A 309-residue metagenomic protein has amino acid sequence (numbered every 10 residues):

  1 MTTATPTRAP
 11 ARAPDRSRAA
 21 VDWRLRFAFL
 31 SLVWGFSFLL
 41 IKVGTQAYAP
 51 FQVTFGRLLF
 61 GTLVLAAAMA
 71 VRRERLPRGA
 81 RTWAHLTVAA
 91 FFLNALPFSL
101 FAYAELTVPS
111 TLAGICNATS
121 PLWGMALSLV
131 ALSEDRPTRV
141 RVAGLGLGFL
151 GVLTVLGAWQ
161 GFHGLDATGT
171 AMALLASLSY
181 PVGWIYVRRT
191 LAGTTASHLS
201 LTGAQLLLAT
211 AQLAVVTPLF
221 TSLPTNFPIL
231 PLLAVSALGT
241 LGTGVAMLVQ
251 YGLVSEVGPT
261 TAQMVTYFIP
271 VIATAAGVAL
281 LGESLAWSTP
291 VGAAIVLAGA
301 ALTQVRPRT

Functional and structural regions predicted by a protein language model:
T2-F55, Y103, L145, F162-R189 (+1 more regions): Glycine-/small-residue-enriched transmembrane alpha-helix faces in small-molecule transporters and effluxers
A19-W23, A47-F51, F55, R78-A84 (+4 more regions): Juxtamembrane helix-entry segments on the extracytoplasmic side of multipass membrane proteins
V33, S37-I41, A66-N117, L127 (+2 more regions): Specific transmembrane alpha-helical segments of multi-pass solute transporters/efflux pumps, especially DMT/EamA
F36, L40-V43, A47, G61-G79 (+4 more regions): Membrane-interface helix-cap regions at the ends of transmembrane helices in multi-pass membrane proteins
Q52-L63, L93, F101-R136, V140-R141 (+2 more regions): Specific alpha-helical transmembrane segments that line the substrate/conduction pathway and gating interfaces
G56, N94, A113-T119, Y186-T210 (+1 more regions): Helix-helix packing/entry segments at the starts of transmembrane helices
L65, G124-A126, L145, F162-T221 (+2 more regions): Transmembrane alpha-helical segments that form core, pore/gating elements of small-molecule transporters/exporters
L65, T119, L127, R139-W159 (+5 more regions): Hydrophobic transmembrane alpha-helices of multi-pass small-molecule transport proteins
